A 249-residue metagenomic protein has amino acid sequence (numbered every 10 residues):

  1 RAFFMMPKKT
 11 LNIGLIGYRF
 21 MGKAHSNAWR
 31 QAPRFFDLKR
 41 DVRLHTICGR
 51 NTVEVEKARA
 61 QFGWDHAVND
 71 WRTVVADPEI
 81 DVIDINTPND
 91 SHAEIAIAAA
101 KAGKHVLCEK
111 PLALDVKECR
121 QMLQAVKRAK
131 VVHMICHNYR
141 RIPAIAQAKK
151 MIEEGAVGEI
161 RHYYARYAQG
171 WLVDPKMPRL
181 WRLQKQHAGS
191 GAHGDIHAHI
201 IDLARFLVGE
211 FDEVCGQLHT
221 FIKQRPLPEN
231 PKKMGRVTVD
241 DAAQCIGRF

Functional and structural regions predicted by a protein language model:
M5-F62: N-terminal Rossmann-like dinucleotide-binding module
M21, V131-V132, Y139-T238: Predominantly a Rossmann-like dinucleotide-binding segment in NAD(P)-dependent oxidoreductases
V42-L44, I80, I160, F211: Core-facing hydrophobic residues within beta-strands of well-ordered domains
D65-D70: Conserved SAM-binding strand-loop segment of SAM-dependent methyltransferases
V82, P88-R140, G155: Beta-strand-loop-alpha-helix segment that lines the small-molecule cofactor/substrate pocket of alpha/beta enzymes
D240, C245-F249: Active-site beta-strand termini and strand-to-loop segments that position acidic
